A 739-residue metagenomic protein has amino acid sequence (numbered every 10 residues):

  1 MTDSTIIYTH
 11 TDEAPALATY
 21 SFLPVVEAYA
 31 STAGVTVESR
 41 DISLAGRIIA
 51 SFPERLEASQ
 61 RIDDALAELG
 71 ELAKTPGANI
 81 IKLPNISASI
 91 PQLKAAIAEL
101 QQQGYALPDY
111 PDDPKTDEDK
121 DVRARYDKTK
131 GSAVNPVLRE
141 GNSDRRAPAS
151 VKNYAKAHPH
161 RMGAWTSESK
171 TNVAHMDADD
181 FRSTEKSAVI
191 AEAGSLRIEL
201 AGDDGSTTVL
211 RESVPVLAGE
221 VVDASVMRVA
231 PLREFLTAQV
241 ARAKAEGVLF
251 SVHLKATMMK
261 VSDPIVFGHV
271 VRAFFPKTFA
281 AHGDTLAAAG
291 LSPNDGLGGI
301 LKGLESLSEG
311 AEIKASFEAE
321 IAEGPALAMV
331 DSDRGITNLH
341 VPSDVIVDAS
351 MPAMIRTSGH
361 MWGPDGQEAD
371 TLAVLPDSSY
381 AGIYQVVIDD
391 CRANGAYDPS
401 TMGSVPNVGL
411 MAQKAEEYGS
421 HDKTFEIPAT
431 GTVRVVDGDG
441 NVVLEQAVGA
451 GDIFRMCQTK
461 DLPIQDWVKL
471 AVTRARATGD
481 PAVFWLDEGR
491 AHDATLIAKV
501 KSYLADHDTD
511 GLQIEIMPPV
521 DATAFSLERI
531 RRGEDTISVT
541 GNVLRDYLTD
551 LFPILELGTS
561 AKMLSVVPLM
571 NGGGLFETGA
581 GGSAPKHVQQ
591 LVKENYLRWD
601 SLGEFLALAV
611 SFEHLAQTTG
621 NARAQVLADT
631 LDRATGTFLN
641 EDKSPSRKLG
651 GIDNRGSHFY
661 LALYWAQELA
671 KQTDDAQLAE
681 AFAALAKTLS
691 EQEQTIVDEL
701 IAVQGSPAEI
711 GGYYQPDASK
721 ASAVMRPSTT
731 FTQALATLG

Functional and structural regions predicted by a protein language model:
T2-G268, A280-K499, Y503, H507-F525 (+4 more regions): Extended, well-ordered protein cores
Q625, A676-E680: Short, solvent-exposed positions on alpha-helices
E641, K648-G656, A684, S706-I710 (+2 more regions): Terminal, compositionally biased segments used for targeting/anchoring and flexible tails
A670-T673: Ligand-binding pocket scaffold of soluble enzyme catalytic domains
A679-K687: Short, charged, amphipathic alpha-helical segments
V697-Y713: A glycine-biased, small/acidic residue-tolerant capping/turn segment at secondary-structure junctions
P716-G739: C-terminal accessory extensions/subdomains outside the catalytic/core fold
